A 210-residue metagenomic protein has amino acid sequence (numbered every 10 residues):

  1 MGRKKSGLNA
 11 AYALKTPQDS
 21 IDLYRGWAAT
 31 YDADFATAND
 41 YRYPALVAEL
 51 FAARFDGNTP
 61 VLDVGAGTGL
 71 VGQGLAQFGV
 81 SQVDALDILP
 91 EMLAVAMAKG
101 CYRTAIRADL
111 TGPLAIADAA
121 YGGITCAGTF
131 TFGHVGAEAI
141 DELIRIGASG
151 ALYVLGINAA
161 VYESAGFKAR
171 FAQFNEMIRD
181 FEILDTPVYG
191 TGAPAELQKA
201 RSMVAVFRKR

Functional and structural regions predicted by a protein language model:
M1-T30: N-terminal, positively charged/glycine-rich alpha-helical extensions of SAM-dependent methyltransferases
D32-A48: Conserved SAM-binding loop and adjacent beta-strand
L62-P113: Class I SAM-dependent methyltransferase SAM/SAH-binding core
L114-I124: A short acidic, Gly/Pro-enriched loop at the edge of an enzyme's catalytic core that lines a small-molecule cofactor
G122-G136: A short SAM/SAH-binding and catalytic strip from SAM-dependent methyltransferases
E138-S149: A short glycine-rich, Lys/Arg-flanked "PGG" loop and its adjoining helix->strand segment in the class I
G150-A159: Conserved beta-strand signature within the Rossmann-like core of class I S-adenosyl-L-methionine
R179-R210: Class I S-adenosyl-L-methionine
